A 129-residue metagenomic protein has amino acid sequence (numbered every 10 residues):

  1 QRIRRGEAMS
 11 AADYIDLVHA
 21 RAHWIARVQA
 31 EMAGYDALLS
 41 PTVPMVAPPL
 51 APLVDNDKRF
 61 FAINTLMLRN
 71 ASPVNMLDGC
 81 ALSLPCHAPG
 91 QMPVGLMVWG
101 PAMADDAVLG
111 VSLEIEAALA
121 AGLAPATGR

Functional and structural regions predicted by a protein language model:
Q1-M76, A126-G128: Serine-dependent amide/ester hydrolase catalytic core
Y14-I15, A26-Q29, N75-R129: Structural helix-boundary/capping segments
